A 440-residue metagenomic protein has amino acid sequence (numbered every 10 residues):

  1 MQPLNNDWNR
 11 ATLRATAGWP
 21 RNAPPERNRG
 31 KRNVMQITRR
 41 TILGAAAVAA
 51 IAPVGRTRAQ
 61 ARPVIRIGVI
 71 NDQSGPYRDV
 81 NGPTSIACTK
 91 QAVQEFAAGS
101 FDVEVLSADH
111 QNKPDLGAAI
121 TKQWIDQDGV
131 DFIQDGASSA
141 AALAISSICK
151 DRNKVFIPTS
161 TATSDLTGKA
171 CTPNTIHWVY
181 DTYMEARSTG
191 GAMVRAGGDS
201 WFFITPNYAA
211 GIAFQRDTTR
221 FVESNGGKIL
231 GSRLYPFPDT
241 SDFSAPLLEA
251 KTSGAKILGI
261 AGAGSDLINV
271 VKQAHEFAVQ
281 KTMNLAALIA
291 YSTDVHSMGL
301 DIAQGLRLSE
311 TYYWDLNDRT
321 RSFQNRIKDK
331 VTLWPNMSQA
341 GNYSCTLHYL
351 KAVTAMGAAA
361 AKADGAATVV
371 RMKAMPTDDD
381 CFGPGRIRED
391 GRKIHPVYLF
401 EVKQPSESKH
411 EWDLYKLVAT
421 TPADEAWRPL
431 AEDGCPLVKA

Functional and structural regions predicted by a protein language model:
P25-G30, V54-D72: C-terminal segment of N-terminal export signals and the immediately downstream linker at the start of the mature
N28, N33-A49, V54: N-terminal secretory signal peptides and thylakoid transit peptides that target proteins across membranes
G68-C88, A108-D115, A137-S138, I204-I212 (+1 more regions): Extracytoplasmic "Venus flytrap"
D79-S85, E95-L166, W178, Y235-F243 (+1 more regions): Beta-alpha junction/loop-to-helix N-cap segments that form part of ligand/metal-binding clefts
A119, S164-D165, P173-F277, Y312-S322: Extracellular/periplasmic Venus flytrap/periplasmic-binding protein
W124, G129-A137, I157-T159, F202-T205 (+4 more regions): Periplasmic-binding protein-like
V271-C345, T354-A360, D413-K439: Extracellular/periplasmic periplasmic-binding protein-like sensory domains
P376-A440: Solvent-exposed, acidic/polar segments of extracytosolic/periplasmic ligand-binding ectodomains
